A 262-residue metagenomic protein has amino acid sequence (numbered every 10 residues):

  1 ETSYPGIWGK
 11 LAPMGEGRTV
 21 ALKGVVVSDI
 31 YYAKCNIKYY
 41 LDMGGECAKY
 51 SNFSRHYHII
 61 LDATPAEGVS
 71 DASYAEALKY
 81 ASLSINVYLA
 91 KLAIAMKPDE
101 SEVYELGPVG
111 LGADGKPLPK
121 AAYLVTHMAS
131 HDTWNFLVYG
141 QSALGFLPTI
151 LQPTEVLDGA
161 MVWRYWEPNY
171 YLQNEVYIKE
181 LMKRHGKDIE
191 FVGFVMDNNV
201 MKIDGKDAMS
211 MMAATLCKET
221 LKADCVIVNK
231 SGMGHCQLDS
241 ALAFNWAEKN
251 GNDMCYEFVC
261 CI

Functional and structural regions predicted by a protein language model:
E1-I262: An N-terminal assembly and electron-transfer interface module characteristic of large anaerobic redox and radical
